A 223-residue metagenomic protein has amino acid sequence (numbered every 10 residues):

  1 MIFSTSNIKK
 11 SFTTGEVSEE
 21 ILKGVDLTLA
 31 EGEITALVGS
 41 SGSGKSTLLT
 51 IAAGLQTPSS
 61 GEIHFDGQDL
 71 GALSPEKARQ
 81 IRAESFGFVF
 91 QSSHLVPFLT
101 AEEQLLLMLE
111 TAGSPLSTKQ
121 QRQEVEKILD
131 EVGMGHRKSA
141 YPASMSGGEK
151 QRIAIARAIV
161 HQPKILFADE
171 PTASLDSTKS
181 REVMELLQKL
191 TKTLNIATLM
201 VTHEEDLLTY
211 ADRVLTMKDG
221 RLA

Functional and structural regions predicted by a protein language model:
I2-F3, I8-V25, L29-Y210, V214-M217: ABC family nucleotide-binding domain
A223: C-terminal segments of enzyme domains that contribute to small-molecule binding surfaces
